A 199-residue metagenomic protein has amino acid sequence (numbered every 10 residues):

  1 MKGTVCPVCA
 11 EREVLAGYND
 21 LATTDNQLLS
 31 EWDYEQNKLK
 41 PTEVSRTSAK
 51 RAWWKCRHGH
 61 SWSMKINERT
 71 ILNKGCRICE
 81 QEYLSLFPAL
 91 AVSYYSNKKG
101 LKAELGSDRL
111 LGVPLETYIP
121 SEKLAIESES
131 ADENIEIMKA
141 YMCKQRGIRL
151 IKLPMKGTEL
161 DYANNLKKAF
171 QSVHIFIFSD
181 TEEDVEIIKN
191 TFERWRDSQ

Functional and structural regions predicted by a protein language model:
M1-K99, A103, D108-V113, P120-L124 (+2 more regions): Functional cation/ligand-contacting sites centered on basic and imidazole/sulfhydryl donors
H58-H60, A131-N134: Histidine-centered active-site/metal-ligand motif
I78, I137-Q199: Basic, glycine-rich
G112-V113, I135-K139: Alpha-helical scaffolding within the catalytic cores of extracellular/periplasmic polymer-degrading hydrolases
V113-P114, Y162: Short acidic active-site motifs
E127-A131, M155-K156: Short loop/turn segments at strand-loop or loop-helix junctions that form parts of catalytic or ligand-binding pockets
